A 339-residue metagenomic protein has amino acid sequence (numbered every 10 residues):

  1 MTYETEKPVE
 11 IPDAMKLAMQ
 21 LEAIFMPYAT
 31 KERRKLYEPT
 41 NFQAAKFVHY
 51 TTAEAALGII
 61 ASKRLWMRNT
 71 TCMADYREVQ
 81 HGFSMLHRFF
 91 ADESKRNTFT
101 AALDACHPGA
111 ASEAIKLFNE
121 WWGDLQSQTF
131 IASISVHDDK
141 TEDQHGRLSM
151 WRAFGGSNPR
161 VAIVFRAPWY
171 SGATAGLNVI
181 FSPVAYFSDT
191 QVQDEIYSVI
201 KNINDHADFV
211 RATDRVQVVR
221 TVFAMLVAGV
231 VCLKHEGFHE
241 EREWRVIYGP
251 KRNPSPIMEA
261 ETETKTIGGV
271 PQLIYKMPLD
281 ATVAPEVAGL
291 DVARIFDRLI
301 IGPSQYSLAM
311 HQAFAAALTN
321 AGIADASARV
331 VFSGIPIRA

Functional and structural regions predicted by a protein language model:
T2-A339: Partner-binding and oligomerization surfaces adjacent to conserved cores of proteins that assemble macromolecular
